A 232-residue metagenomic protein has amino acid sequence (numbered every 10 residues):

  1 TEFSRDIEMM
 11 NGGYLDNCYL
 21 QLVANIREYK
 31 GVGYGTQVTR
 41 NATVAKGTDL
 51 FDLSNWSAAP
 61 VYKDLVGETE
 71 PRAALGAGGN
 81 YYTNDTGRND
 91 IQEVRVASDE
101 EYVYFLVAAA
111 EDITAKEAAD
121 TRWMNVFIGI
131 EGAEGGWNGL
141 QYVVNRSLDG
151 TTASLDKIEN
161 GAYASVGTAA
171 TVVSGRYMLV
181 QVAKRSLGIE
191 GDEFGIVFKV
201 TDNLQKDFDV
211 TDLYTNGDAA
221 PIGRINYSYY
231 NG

Functional and structural regions predicted by a protein language model:
T1-G13: Aromatic/acidic polysaccharide-binding cleft in carbohydrate-active enzymes
N17-N125, I130-A162, D202-G232: Order/disorder boundary and secretion-linked terminal/linker segments
D99, V172-R176: Ser/Thr- and Asn-enriched, surface-exposed coil loops between beta-strands
T121, R185-L204: Short, surface-exposed ligand- or partner-binding patches at beta-edge/loop junctions that are enriched in aromatics
Y163-V173: Short, aromatic/His-centered strand-loop micro-motif at the edge of beta-sheets
Y177-R185: Exposed aromatic-hydrophobic patches
